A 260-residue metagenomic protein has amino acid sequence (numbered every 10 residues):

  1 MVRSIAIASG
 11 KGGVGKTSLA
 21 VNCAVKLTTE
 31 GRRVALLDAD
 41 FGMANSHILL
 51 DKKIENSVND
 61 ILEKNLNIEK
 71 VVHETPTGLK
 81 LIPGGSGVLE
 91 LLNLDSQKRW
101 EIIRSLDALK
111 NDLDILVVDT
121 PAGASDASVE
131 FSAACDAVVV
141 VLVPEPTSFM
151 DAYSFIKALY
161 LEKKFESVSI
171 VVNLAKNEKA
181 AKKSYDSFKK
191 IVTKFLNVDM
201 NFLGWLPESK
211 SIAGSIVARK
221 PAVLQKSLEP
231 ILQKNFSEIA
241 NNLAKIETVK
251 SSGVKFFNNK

Functional and structural regions predicted by a protein language model:
V2-D40: Walker A/P-loop phosphate-binding motif and the immediately C-terminal alpha-helix
G12, D38, S46, I61 (+5 more regions): Residue-level signature of catalytic and energy-coupling elements of molecular machines, predominantly ATP/GTP-dependent
V21, V25-T29, A133, K157 (+2 more regions): Short, well-ordered alpha-helices that flank and scaffold nucleotide-derived cofactor binding pockets
L36-N111, G214-A218: P-loop/Walker-type NTP enzyme "switch/lid" segment
D51-N56, A158-L159, D186-K189, P221-V223: Short, hinge-like loop/turn segments at secondary-structure boundaries
I115, P121-G204: Conserved catalytic-core segment of NTP-binding enzymes
F195-V223, F236: Beta-strand-loop-alpha "switch" segments that mediate conformational coupling across diverse proteins
V217-K260: NTP-binding/hydrolysis catalytic cores, primarily Walker-type P-loop NTPases
